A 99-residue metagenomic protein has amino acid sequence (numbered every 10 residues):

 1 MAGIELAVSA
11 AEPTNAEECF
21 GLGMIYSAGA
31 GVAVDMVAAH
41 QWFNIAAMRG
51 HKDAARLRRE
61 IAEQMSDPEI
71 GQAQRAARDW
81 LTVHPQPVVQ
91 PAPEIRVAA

Functional and structural regions predicted by a protein language model:
M1-G3, A33-Q41, P68-Q72: Structural signature of tandem alpha-helical TPR/SEL1-like repeats, specifically the intra-repeat loop/turn
A7, E12-C19, A28-A30, D35 (+2 more regions): Short helix-capping/linker turns of helical repeat alpha-solenoids
C19-A28, R59-A62: Hydrophobic face of amphipathic alpha-helices that form TPR/SEL1-like repeat modules and related alpha-solenoid
F20, H40-Q41, R56, R75: TPR/TPR-like alpha-solenoid signature
I61-V89: Alpha-helical linker/edge segments of TPR/alpha-solenoid repeat scaffolds and analogous pre-/post-domain helices
V88-A99: Helical anchoring/docking segments at protein termini
